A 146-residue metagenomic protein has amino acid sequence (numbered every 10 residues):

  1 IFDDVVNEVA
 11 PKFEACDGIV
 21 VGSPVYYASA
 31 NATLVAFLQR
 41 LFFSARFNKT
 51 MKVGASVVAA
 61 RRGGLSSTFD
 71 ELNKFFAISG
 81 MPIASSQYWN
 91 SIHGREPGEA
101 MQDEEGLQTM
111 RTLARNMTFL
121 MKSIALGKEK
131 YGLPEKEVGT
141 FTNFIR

Functional and structural regions predicted by a protein language model:
I1-Y88: Helix-loop-strand module that forms the ligand-binding subsite of alpha/beta enzymes
P82-R146: Glycine-rich phosphate/pyrophosphate-binding loop and the adjoining helix
